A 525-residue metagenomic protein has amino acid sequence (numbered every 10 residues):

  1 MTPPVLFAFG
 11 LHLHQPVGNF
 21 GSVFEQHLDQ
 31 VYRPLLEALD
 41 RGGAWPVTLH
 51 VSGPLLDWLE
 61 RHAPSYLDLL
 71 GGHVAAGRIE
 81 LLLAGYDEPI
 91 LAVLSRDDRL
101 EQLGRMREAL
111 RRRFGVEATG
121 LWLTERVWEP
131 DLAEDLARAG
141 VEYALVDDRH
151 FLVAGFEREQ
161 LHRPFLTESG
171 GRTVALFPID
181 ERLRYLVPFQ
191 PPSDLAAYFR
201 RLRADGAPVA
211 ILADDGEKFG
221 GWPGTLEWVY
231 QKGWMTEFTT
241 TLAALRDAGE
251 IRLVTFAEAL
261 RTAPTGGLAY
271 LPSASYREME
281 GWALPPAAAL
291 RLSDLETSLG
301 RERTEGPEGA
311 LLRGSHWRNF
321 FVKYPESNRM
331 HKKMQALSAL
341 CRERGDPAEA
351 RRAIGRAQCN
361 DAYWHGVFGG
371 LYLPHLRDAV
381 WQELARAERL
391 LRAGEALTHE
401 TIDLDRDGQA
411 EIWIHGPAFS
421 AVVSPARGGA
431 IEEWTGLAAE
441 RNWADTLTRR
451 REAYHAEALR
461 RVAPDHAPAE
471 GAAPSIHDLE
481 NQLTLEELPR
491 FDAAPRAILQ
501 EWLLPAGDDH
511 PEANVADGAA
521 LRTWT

Functional and structural regions predicted by a protein language model:
T2-R33, D40-A44, L161-V174, E181-R182 (+3 more regions): Active-site and substrate-binding clefts of carbohydrate-active enzymes
P4-Q102, T119-L123, E142-D148, I211 (+2 more regions): Short, well-structured secondary-structure segments
Y66-L83, L100, G104, V116 (+3 more regions): Acidic, His- and aromatic-enriched active-site or binding-groove loops in soluble protein domains that engage sugars
I90, V146-F156, Q160, F177-Q190 (+2 more regions): Positively charged, amphipathic and often flexible ligand-engagement surfaces
D98-E125, R200-L212: CE4/NodB-like, metal-dependent polysaccharide N-deacetylase domain that modifies extracellular/periplasmic N-acetylated
L132-V141, L212: Hydrophobic, small-residue-rich alpha-helical packing segments that form membrane-like cores
Q409-A469, I476: Extended polysaccharide-engagement surfaces of secreted carbohydrate-active enzymes
T446-T525: An extended acidic
